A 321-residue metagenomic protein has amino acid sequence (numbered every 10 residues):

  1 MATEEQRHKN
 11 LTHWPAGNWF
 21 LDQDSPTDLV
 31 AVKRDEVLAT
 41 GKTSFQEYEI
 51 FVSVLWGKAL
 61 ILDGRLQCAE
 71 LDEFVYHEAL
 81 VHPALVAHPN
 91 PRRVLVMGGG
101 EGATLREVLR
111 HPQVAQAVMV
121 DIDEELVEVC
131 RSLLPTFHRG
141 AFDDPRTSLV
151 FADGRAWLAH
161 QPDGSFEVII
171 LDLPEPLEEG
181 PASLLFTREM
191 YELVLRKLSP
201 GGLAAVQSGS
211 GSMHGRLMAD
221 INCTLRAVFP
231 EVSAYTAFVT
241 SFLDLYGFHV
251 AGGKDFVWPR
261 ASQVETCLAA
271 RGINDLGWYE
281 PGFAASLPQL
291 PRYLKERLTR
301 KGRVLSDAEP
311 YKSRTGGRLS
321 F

Functional and structural regions predicted by a protein language model:
A2-F20, C68-V206, S212-N222, S320-F321: The AdoMet/dcAdoMet-binding core of the Class I SAM-like
A2-G57, A237-F321: Soluble small-group transferase modules, centered on the S-adenosyl donor enzyme superfamily
P26-A31, L38-T40, D72-Y76, V96-G98 (+3 more regions): A short linear-motif detector with a strong N-terminal bias
I61-L62: A general beta-strand register signal
P174, G209-G211, A237-F238, K254: Histidine- and/or cysteine-centered catalytic micro-motif in compact active-site loops
Y191-E192, R216-V239, H249: Conserved Class I S-adenosyl-L-methionine
